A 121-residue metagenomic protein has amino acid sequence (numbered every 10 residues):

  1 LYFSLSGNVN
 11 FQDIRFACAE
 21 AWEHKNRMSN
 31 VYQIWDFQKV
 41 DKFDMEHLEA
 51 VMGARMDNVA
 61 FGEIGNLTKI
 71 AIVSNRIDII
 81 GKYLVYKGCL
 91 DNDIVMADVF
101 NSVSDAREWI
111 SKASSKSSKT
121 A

Functional and structural regions predicted by a protein language model:
L1-A121: Amphipathic, Lys/Arg-enriched alpha-helical "gate/interface" segment within cytosolic domains that mediates
